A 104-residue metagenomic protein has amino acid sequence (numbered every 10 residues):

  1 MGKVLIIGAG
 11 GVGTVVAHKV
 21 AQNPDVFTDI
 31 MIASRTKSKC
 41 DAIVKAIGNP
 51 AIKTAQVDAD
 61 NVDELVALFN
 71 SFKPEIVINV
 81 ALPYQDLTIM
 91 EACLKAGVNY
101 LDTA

Functional and structural regions predicted by a protein language model:
V12-G13: Hydrophobic/small residue at the entry helix of a nucleotide-binding pocket
V20: Aromatic pocket-lining residues of Rossmann-like dinucleotide-binding sites
D29-M31: Short beta-strand element of Class I
T36-S38: Helix N-cap at the beta1-alpha1 junction of Rossmann-like dinucleotide-binding domains, i.e., the first residues
A42-I52: Short, conserved SAM-binding/catalytic segment of Class I S-adenosyl-L-methionine-dependent methyltransferases
Q56-P74, I78-A81, Q85: Conserved Rossmann-fold cofactor-binding substructure of NAD(P)-dependent oxidoreductases
V80-P83, A92-A104: ADP-ribose/adenylate-binding Rossmann-like module
